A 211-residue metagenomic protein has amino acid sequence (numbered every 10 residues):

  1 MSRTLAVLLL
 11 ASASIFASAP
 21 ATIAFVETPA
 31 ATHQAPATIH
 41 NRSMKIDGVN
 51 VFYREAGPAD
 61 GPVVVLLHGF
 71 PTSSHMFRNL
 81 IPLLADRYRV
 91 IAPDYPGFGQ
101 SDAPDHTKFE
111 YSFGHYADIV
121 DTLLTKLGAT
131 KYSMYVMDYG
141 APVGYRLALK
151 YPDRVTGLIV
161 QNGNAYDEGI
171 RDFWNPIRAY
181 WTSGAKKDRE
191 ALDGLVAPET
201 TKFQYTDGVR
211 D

Functional and structural regions predicted by a protein language model:
M1-T4: Positively charged n-region of N-terminal signal peptides that target proteins for export
A6-A17: Bacterial N-terminal signal peptides
I23-P29, H33-H40, G48-V51, A56-A59 (+4 more regions): Flexible "cap/lid" subdomain of the alpha/beta-hydrolase fold that forms the substrate-access gate
L66-G69, A92: Structural cue for short, hydrophobic secondary-structure segments
H68-F70, V136-M137: Conserved alpha/beta-hydrolase "nucleophile elbow" surrounding the catalytic nucleophile
F70-I81: The serine-hydrolase catalytic nucleophile loop
N79-Y88, K126: A short, Lys/Arg-enriched amphipathic alpha-helix followed by its capping loop at the start of a domain
